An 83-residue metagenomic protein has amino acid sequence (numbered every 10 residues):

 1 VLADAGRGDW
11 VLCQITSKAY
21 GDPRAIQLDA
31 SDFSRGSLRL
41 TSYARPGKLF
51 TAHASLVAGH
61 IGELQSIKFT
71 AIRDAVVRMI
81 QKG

Functional and structural regions predicted by a protein language model:
V1-S34: Compact nucleic-acid interaction/catalytic patches
F33-G83: C-terminal terminal-subdomain/extension
